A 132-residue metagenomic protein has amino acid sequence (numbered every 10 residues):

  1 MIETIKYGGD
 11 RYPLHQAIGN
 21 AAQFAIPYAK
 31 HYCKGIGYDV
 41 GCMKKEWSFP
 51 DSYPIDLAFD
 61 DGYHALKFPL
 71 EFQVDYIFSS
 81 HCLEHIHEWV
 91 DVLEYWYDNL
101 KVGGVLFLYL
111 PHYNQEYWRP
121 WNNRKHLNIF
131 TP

Functional and structural regions predicted by a protein language model:
M1-Y76, D91-L93, K125: Conserved N-terminal segment of class I S-adenosyl-L-methionine
R11-Q16, P27-Y32, H87-P132: S-adenosyl-L-methionine-dependent methyltransferase catalytic module, highlighting the catalytic core
L57-A58, S80, Y109-N114: Short loop/turn segments at strand-loop or loop-helix junctions that form parts of catalytic or ligand-binding pockets
H64-P69, H81-E84, V105-L106: Short, surface-exposed, polar/charged, turn-prone segments marking secondary-structure boundaries
D75-E88: A short SAM/SAH-binding and catalytic strip from SAM-dependent methyltransferases
